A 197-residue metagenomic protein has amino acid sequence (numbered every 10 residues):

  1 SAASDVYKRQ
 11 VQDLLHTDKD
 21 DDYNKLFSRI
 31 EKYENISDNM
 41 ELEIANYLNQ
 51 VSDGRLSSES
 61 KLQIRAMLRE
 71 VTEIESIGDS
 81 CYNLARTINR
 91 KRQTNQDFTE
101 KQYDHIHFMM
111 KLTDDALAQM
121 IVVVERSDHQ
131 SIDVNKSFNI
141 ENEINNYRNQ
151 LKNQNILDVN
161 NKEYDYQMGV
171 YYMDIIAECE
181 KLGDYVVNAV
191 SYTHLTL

Functional and structural regions predicted by a protein language model:
S1-L195: Cytosolic, long alpha-helical scaffolding segments
